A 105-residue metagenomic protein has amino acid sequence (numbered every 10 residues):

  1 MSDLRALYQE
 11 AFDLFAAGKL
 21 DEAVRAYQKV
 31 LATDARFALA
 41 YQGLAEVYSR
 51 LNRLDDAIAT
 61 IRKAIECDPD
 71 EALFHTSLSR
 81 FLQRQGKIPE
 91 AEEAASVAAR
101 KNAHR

Functional and structural regions predicted by a protein language model:
S2-K29, T33: Alpha-helical segment of the N-proximal tetratricopeptide repeat
K29-V30, K63-A64, V97-A98: Canonical positions in the second alpha-helix
T33, C67, R100-R105: Structural marker of alpha-solenoid helical repeat scaffolds
